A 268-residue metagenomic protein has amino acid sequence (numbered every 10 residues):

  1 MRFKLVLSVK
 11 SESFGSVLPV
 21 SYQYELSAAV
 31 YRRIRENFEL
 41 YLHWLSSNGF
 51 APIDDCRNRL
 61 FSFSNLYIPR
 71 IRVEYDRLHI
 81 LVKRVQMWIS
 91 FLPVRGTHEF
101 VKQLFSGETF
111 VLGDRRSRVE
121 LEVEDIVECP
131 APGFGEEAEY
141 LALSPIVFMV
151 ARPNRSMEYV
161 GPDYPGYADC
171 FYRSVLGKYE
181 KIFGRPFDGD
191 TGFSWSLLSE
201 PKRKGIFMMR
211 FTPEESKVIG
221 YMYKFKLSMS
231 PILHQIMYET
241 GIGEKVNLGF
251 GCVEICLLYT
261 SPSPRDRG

Functional and structural regions predicted by a protein language model:
M1-F61: N-terminal ordered "arm"
L18-L26, G96, F100, D163-S174: Short amphipathic alpha-helical segments
V30, V175, V253: A residue-level signal for conserved active-site and pocket-lining positions in enzyme catalytic cores
F50-H98: Long, hydrophobic/aromatic-enriched structural stretches that serve as scaffold segments
V101-F105, M237-T240: Short amphipathic alpha-helices in soluble, non-transmembrane regions that often serve as interface/regulatory elements
F110-T212: Internal, well-folded beta-alpha domain core
F193-T240, E244-C252: Accessory, usually C-terminal, subdomains that scaffold auxiliary metal cofactors
Y259-P264: Conserved small/polar residues in nucleotide/adenosyl-binding loops
